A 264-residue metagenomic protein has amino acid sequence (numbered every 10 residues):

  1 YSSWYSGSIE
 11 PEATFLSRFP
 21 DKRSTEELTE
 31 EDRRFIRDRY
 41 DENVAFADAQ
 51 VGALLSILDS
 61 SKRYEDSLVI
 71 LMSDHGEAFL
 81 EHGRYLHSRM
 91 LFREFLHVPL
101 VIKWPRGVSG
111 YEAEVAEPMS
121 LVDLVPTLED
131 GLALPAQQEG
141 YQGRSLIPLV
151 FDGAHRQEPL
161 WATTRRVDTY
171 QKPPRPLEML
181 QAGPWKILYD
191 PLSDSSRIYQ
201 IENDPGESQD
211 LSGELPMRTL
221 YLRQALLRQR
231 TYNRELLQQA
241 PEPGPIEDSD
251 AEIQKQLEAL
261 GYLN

Functional and structural regions predicted by a protein language model:
Y1-N264: Catalytic domains that recognize anionic headgroups
